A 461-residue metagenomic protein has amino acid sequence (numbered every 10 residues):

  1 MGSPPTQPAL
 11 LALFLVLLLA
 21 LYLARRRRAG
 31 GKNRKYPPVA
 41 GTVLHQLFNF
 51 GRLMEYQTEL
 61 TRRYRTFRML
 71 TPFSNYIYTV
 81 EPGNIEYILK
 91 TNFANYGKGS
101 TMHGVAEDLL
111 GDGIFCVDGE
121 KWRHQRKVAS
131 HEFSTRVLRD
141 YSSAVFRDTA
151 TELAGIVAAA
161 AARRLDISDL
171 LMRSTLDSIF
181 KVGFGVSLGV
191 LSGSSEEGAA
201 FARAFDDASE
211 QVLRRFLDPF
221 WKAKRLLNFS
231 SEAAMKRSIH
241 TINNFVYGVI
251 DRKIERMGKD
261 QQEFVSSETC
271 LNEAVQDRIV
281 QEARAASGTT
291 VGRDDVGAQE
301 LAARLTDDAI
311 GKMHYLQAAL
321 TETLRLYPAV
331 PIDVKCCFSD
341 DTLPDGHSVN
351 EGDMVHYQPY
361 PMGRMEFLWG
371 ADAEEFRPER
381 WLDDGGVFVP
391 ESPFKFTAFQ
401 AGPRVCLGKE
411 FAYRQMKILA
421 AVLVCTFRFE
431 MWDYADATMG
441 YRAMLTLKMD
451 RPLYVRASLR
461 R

Functional and structural regions predicted by a protein language model:
G2-H124, V145-G155, S238-T241, K335 (+3 more regions): N-terminal membrane-proximal hinge/A-helix region immediately C-terminal to the signal-anchor transmembrane segment
G2-P5, R428, T446-R461: C-terminal helix/juxtamembrane-tail motif
L44-R65, N244, V296-D345: Conserved cytochrome P450 K-helix E-x-x-R motif and the immediately C-terminal K′/meander segment
K98-A106, D140-E268, A274, R278-Q281 (+2 more regions): Cytochrome P450 heme-thiolate monooxygenase catalytic core
H131, R304-D307, W381-M416, R442: Cytochrome P450 heme-thiolate "Cys pocket" and heme-binding signature region
E273-Q276, V355, K409-L447: Cytochrome P450 heme-binding "Cys pocket" and the immediately downstream C-terminal segment
T323, G352, F376, G402 (+3 more regions): Hydrophobic, well-ordered secondary-structure elements that form the walls of internal hydrophobic environments
Y327, Y357-V387: Conserved cytochrome P450 K-helix/beta-meander segment immediately N-terminal to the heme-binding cysteine loop
